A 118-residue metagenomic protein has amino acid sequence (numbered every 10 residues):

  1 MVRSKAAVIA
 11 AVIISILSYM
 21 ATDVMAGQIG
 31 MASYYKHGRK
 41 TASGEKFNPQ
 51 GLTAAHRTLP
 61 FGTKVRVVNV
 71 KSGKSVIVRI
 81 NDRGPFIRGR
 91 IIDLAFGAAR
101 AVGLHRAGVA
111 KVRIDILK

Functional and structural regions predicted by a protein language model:
V2-K118: Secreted/periplasmic proteins
